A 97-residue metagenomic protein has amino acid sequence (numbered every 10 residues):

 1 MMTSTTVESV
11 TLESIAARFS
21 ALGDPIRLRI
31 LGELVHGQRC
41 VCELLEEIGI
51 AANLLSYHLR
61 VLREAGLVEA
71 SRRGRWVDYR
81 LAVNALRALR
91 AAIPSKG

Functional and structural regions predicted by a protein language model:
M1-S14, G32-V35, V83-G97: Amphipathic alpha-helical dimerization/coiled-coil segments that flank or bridge DNA-binding/regulatory modules
E13-A51, R73-A85: N-terminal helix-turn-helix DNA-binding core of bacterial DNA-binding proteins
R18, A65, R75-V77, A91-S95: Short, structured secondary-structure boundary patches
E46, R63-E64: Alpha-helical residues within the helix-turn-helix
L59-R60: Short, hydrophobic-biased segments on the C-terminal half of alpha helices that form "recognition helices"
